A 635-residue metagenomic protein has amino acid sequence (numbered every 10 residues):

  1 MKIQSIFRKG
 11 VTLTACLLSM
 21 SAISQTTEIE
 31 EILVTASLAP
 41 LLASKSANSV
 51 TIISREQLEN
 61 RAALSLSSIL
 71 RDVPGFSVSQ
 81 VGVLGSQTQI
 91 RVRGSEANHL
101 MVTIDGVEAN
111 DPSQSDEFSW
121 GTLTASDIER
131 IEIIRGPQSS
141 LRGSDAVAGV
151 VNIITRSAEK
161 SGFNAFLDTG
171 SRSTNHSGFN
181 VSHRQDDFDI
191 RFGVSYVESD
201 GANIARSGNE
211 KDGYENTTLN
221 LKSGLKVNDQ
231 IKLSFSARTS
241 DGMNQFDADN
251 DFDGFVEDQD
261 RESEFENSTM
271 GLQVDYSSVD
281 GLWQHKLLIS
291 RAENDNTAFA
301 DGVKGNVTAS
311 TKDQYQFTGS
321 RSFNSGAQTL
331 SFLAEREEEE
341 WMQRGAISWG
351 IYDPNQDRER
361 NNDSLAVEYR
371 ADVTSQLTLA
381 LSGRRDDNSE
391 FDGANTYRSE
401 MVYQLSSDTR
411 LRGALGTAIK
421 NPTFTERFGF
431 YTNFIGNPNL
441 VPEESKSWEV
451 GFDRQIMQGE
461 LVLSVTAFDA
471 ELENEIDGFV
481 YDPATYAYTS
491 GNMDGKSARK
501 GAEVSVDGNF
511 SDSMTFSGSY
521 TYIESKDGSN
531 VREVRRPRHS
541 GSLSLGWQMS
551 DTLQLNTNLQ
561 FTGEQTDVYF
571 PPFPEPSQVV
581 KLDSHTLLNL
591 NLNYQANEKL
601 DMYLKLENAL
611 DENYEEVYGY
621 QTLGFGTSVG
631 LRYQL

Functional and structural regions predicted by a protein language model:
I29-R61, Q89: N-terminal periplasmic "start-of-domain" segments of outer-membrane beta-barrel proteins
L66-I69, S86-R91, L100-T103, S119-T124 (+4 more regions): N-terminal periplasmic accessory domains that precede and gate Gram-negative outer-membrane beta-barrel machines
E108-R135, N437: Short acidic/polar hinge/loop motifs at secondary-structure boundaries that mediate gating or recognition
S139, N152, K160-F163, D168 (+1 more regions): Periplasmic-side early beta-strands and strand-to-turn transitions of outer-membrane beta-barrels
K226-G242, S263-S406, L461-F468, D507-N509 (+1 more regions): Face-selective signature of the C-terminal outer-membrane beta-barrel domain
F252-Q273, S277, R358, E400 (+6 more regions): Outer-membrane beta-barrel signature, preferentially recognizing the C-terminal barrel domain of Gram-negative
D372-L379, D469-E471, M493-P571, Q595-D601 (+2 more regions): Gram-negative outer-membrane beta-barrel transporters
D453, L623-L635: Outer-membrane beta-barrel "beta-signal"
